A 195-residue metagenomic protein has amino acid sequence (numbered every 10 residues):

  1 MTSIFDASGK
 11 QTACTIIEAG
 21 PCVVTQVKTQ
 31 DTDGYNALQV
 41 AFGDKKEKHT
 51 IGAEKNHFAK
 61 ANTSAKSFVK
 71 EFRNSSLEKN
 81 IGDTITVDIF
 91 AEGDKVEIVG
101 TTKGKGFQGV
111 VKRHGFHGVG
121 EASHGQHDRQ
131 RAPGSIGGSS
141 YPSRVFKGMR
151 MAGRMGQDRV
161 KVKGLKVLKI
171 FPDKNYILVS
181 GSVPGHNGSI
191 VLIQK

Functional and structural regions predicted by a protein language model:
M1-K195: Extended basic (Lys/Arg/His-rich) segments that typically form rRNA-contacting surfaces in ribosomal proteins
